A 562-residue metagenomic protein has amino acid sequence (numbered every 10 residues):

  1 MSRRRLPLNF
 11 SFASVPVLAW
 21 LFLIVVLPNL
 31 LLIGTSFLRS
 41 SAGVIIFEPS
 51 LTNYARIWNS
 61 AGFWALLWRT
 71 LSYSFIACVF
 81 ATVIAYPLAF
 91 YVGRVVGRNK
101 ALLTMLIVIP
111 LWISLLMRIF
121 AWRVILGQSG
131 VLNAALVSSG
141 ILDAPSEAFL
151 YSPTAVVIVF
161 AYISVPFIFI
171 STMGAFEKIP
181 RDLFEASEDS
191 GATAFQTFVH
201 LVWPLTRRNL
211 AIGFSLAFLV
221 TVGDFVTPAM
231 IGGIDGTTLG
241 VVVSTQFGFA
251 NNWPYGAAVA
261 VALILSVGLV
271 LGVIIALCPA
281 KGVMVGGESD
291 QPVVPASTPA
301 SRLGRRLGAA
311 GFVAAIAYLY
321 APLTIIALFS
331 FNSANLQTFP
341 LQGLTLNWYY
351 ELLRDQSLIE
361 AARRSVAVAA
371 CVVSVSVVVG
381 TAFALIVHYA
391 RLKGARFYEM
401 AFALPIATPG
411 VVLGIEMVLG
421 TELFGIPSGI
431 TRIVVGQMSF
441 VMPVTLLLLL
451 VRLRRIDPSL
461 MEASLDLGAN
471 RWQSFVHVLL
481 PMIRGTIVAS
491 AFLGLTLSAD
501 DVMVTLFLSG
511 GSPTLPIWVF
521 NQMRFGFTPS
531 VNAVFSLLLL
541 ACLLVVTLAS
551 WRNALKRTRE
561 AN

Functional and structural regions predicted by a protein language model:
M1-P7, V294-T298: Short, Lys/Arg-rich, polar N-terminal cytosolic tail immediately upstream of the first transmembrane signal-anchor
L6-A42, A55-P145, L150-E177, L201-F225 (+11 more regions): Membrane-water interface segments at the C-terminal ends of transmembrane alpha-helices in multi-pass inner-membrane
G43-F47, F225-N251, G287, Q337-Q342 (+1 more regions): Glycine-rich helix-loop "coupling/hinge" segments at transmembrane-helix boundaries in multipass transporters
M173-E188, T193-A194, L450-M461: Membrane-helix/interface signature in polytopic inner-membrane proteins
A186-S187, T197, L201, V243 (+3 more regions): Hydrophobic positions on the alpha-helical face of helix-turn-helix-like DNA-binding modules
S190-A192, P204, L467-G468, P481: Glycine/proline-centered hinge or cleavage motifs at structural transition points of membrane proteins
T193-A194, K393, N470-R471, I483: Short coil/turn motifs that cap or connect alpha-helices
C278-T298, N553-N562: Short cytosolic juxtamembrane segments of multi-pass membrane proteins
